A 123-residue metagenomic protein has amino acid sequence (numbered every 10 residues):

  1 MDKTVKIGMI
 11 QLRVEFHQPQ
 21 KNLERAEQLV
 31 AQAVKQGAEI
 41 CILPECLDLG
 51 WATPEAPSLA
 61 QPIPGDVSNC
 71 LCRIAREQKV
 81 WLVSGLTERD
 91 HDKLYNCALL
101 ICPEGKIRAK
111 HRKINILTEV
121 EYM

Functional and structural regions predicted by a protein language model:
T4-F16, C97, K110-K113: Active-site-proximal beta-strand elements of phosphoester/diester hydrolases
I7, N22, V30-L59, A75 (+1 more regions): Active-site beta-strand/loop signature of hydrolases that rely on acidic residues for catalysis
Q11-L29: N-terminal phosphate-binding loop and adjacent alpha-helix
R13-F16, L47-G50, N115-L117: Feature marks short, surface-exposed loop/turn motifs that line or immediately flank catalytic pockets and channel
K21, R25, S58-D66, K93: Alpha-helix N-cap and loop-to-helix initiation/capping positions
E24, Q28, Q32, N69-R73 (+1 more regions): Alpha-helical scaffolding segments of alpha/beta enzyme cores, especially the outer helices of TIM-barrel or partial
P64-R89: A short, hydrophobic beta-strand-centered structural micro-motif
R73, R89-M123: Active-site catalytic loop in hydrolytic enzyme cores
